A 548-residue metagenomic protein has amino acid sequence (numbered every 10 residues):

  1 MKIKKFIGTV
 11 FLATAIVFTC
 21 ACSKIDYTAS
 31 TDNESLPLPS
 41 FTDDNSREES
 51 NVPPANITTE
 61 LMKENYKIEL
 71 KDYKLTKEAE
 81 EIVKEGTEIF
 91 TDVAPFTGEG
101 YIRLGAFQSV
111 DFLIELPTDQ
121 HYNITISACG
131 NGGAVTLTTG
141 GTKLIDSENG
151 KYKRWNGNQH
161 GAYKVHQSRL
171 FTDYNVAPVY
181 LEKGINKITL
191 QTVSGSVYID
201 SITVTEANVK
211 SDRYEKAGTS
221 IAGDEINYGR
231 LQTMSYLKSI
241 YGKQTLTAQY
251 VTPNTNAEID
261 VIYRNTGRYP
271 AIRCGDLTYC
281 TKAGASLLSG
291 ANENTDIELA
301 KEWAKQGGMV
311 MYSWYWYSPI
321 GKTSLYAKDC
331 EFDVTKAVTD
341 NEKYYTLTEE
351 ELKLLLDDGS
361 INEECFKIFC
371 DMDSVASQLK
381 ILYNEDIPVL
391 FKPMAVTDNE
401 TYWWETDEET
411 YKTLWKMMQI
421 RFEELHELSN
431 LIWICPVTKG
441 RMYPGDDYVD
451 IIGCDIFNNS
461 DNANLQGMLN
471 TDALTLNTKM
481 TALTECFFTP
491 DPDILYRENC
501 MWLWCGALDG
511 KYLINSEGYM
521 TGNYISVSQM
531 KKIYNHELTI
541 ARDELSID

Functional and structural regions predicted by a protein language model:
T19-A21: C-terminal motif of bacterial Sec signal peptides marking the signal peptidase cleavage site
S23-A29: Bacterial lipoprotein signal-peptidase II cleavage site
D44, E49-R230: Extracytoplasmic
P54-E60, T205-T278, A283-G290, D493 (+1 more regions): N-terminal module-boundary/linker segments of secreted carbohydrate-active enzymes
A248-Y250, K392-M394, D398, W415-G440 (+1 more regions): Aromatic-lined carbohydrate-recognition surfaces of secreted/lumenal glycan-active proteins
G275, K439-N462, L508-D509: Aromatic- and acid-rich polysaccharide-binding/catalytic face of secreted or lumenal carbohydrate-active enzymes
A283-T413, M417, L428: Substrate-binding cleft of extracellular glycoside hydrolase catalytic domains
K479-D548: Substrate-binding cleft of secreted/luminal carbohydrate-active enzymes
